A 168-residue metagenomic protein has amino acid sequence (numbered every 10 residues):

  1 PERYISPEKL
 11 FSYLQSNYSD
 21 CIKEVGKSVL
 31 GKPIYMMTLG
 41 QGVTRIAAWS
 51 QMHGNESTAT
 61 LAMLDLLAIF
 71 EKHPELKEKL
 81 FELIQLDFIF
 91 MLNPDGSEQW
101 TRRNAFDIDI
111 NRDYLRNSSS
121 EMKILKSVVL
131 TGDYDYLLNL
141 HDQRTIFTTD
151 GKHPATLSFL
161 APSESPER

Functional and structural regions predicted by a protein language model:
P1, A47-S50: Acidic/histidine-rich, surface-exposed loop or edge segments in extracytoplasmic proteins
P1-I34: Short glycine- and acidic-rich boundary segments immediately preceding or forming the N-terminal edge of structured
Q15, K27, L39, K79-F81: Generic structural signal for beta-strand residues in well-ordered domains
E24-K27, T38, S50, F90 (+1 more regions): Pocket-edge structural micro-motifs
G31-M36, S97-W100: Short, solvent-exposed polar/charged micro-motifs at secondary-structure junctions
Y35-V43: Short beta-strand-to-loop junctions in surface cap/lid or active-site-entrance loops
V43-A47, S57-R168: Active-site/substrate-binding loop(s) of hydrolase catalytic cores
